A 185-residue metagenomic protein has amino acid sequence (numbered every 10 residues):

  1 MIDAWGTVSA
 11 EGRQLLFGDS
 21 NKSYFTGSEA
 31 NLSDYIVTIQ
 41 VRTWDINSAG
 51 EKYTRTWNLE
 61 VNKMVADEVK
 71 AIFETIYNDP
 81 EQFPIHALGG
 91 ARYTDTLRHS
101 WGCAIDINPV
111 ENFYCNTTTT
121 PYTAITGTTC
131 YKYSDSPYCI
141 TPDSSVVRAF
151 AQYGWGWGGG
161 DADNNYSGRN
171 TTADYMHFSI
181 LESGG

Functional and structural regions predicted by a protein language model:
M1-R13: N-terminal secretory targeting signals
I2, K70-E74, V147: Generic detector of well-ordered alpha-helical segments enriched in charged/polar residues, highlighting helical
G12, L16-Y93: Active-site acidic/histidine clusters and adjacent loop/turn architecture that either coordinate catalytic ions
S33, R98-H99: A short catalytic or substrate-binding loop motif that flags glycine-/basic-rich loops and adjacent residues that bind
E51, R55, D95-T96, G168-T171 (+1 more regions): Short, solvent-exposed polar/charged micro-motifs at secondary-structure junctions
P80-T96, W157-G168: Surface-exposed patches in mature extracellular/periplasmic domains of secreted proteins
W101-G185: Catalytic cores and adjacent binding grooves of peptidoglycan-active enzymes
